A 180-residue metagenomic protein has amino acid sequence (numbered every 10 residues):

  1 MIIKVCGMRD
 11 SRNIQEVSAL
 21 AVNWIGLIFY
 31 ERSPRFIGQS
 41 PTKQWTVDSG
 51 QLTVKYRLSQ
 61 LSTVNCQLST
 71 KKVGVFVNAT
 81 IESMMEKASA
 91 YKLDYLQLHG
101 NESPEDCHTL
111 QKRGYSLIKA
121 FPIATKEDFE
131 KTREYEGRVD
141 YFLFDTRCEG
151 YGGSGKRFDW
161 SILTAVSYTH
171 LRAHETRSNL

Functional and structural regions predicted by a protein language model:
M1-G50, K55-L58, N65-S167: Conserved N-terminal beta1-alpha1 strand-loop-helix module at the mouth
T63, T169-T176: Conserved small/polar residues in nucleotide/adenosyl-binding loops
L180: Cytosolic catalytic cores of cyclic-nucleotide second-messenger enzymes
